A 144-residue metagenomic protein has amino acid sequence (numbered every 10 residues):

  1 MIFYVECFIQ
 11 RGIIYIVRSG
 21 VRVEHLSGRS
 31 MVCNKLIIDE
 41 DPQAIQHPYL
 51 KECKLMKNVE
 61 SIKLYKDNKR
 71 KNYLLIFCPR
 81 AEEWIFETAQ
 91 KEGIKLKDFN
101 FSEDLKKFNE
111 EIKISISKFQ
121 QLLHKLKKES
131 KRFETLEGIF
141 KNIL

Functional and structural regions predicted by a protein language model:
M1-L144: Acidic, divalent-metal-binding catalytic cores of TOPRIM and closely related two-metal-ion phosphodiester/pyrophosphate
